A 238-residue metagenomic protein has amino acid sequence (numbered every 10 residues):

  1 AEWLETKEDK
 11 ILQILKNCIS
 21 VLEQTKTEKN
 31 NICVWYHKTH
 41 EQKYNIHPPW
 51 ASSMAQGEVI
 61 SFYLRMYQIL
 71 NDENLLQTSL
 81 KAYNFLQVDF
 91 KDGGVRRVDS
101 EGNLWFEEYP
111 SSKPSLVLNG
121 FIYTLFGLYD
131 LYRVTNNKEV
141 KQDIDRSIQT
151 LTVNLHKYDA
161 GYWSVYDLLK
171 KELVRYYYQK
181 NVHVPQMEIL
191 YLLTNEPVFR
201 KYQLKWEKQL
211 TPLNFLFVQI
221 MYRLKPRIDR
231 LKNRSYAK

Functional and structural regions predicted by a protein language model:
A1-E5, D9-K26, N30-P48, P110: Internal amphipathic alpha-helical repeat/solenoid segments
A1-L4, A51-Y67, S115-Y132, R175-L192: Well-ordered alpha-helical segments within folded domains of soluble proteins
W3-K16, M66-K81, Y129-D145, I189-L204 (+1 more regions): Structural helix-adjacent loops and short alpha-helical linkers that scaffold large soluble proteins
Q13-C33, L76-V98, E139-W163, K201-V218: Long, well-ordered core segments of solenoidal/helical folds
N31-A51, R96-N119, A160-V182, Y222-A237: Carbohydrate-binding/catalytic loop surfaces
N31-I32, Y36-L86: Hydrophobic alpha-helical segments and helix pairs
R65-I69, L76-S79, Q87-R97, N103-F126 (+2 more regions): Flexible, surface-exposed loop/gating regions in the mature catalytic domains of secreted/periplasmic hydrolases
V134, K180-K238: Terminal, non-catalytic domain-edge segments
